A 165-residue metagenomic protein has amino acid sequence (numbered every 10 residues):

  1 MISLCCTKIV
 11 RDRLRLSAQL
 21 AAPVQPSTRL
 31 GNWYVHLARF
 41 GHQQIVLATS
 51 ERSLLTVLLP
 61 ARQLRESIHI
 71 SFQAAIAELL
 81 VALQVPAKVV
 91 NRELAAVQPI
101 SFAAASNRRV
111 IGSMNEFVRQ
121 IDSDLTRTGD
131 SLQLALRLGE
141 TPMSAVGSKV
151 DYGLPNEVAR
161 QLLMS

Functional and structural regions predicted by a protein language model:
M1-V24, Q84-S165: Globin-like tetrapyrrole-binding proteins
N32-E66: A short, conserved beta-strand element enriched in hydrophobic/aromatic residues
R39-Q44, L80-A87, D124: Short, functional N-terminal and low-complexity linear motifs
P60-V81: Active-site beta-loop-alpha junctions of metal-dependent nucleic acid enzymes, especially the RNase H-like/DDE
